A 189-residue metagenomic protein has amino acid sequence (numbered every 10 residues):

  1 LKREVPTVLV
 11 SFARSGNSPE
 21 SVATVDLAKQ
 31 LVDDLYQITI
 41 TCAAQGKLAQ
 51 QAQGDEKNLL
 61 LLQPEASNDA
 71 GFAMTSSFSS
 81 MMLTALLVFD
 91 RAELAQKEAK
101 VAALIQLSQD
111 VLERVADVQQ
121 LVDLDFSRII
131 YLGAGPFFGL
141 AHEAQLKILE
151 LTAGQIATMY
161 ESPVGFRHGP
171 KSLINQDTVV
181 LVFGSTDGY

Functional and structural regions predicted by a protein language model:
L1, V25-D26, V115-Q119, G165-G169: A generic local structural motif
L1-L9, S127-I174: Anionic-ligand anchoring segments at beta-strand to alpha-helix junctions in alpha/beta enzyme folds, i.e., glycine
L1-V101, A134, T178-V179, F183-Y189: Glycine-rich phosphate-binding loops that contact phosphosugars or nucleotide phosphates
S11, L107-L112, I130-L132, V180: Short acidic/polar alpha-helix capping motifs at helix-coil junctions
S18, D110-L112, S162: A conditional alpha-helix N-cap/helix-loop micro-motif detector
Q30-D33, L86-E93, Q106, D110-E113 (+1 more regions): Generic secondary-structure signature for well-ordered alpha-helical cores
E93-V101, Q120-L121, I156-Y160: Flexible, glycine/charged-enriched surface loops at secondary-structure junctions
D110-D125: A short, well-structured juxtamembrane/interface segment
